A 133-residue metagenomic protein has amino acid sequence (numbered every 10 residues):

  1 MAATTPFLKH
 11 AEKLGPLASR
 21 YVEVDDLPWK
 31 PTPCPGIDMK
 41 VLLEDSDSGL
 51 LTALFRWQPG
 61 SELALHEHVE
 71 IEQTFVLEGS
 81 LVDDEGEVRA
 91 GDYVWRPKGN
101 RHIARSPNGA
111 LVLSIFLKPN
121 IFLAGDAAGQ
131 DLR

Functional and structural regions predicted by a protein language model:
M1-S48, G129-R133: A short, N-terminal "cap"/entry segment at the start of jelly-roll beta-barrel domains of the cupin/DSBH fold
G36-H68, E87, P97-R101: Conserved short histidine dyad/triad with adjacent acidic residue
F55, F75, S114-I115: Preference for bulky hydrophobic residues occupying beta-strand positions in well-ordered beta-sheet regions
Q58-P59, E67-D83: Glycine- and acidic-residue-biased ligand/ion/polar-headgroup-sensing regions
G60, D84, P119-I121: Short coil/turn motifs at secondary-structure junctions
E62, D92-Y93, L111: Residue-level marker of beta-strand positions
V82-S106: Short acidic-glycine-tyrosine-enriched beta hairpin
K98-G125: Ligand-binding loop in jelly-roll beta-barrel domains
